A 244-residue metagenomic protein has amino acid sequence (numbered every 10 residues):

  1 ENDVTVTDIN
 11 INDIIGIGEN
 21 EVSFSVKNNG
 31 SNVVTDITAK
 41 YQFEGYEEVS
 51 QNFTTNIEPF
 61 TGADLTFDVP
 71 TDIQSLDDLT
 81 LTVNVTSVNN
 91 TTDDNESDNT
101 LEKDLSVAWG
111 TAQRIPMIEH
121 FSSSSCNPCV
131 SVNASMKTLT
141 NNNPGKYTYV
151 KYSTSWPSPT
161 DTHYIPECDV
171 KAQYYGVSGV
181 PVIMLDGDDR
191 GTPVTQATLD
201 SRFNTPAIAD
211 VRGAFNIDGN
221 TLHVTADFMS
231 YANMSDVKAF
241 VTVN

Functional and structural regions predicted by a protein language model:
E1-R114, T205-H223, D227-N244: Extracellular/luminal regions of secreted and cell-surface proteins that mediate adhesion/ECM remodeling
N29, W109, N142, A172-Y175: Structural motif
V33, N127, W156-S158: Flexible, glycine-rich phosphate/dinucleotide-binding loops and adjacent beta-alpha linkers at cofactor/substrate
E44, L101, K137-L139, D169-A172: Short, low-complexity, polar/charged sequence segments that are solvent-exposed and flexible
T91-T92, R114, G145-N244: Short, conserved sequence motifs used for protein processing/export or organelle targeting and for catalysis
G110-Y152: Local sequence-structure signature of Cys/Sec-based thiol-disulfide redox active-site neighborhoods
